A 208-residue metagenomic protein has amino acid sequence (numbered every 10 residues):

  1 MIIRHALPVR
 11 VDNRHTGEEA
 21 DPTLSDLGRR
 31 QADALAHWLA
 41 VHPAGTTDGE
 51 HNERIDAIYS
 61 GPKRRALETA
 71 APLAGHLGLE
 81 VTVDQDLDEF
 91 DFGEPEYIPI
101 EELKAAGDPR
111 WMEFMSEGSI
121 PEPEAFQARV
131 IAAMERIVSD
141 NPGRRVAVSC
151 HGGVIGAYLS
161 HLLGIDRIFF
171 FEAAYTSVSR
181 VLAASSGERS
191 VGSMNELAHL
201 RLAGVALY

Functional and structural regions predicted by a protein language model:
I3-L77: Active-site-proximal alpha-helix that buttresses catalytic centers in soluble enzyme cores
P8, V154-I155: Short active-site segment of divalent metal-dependent hydrolases/proteases that encodes the spacing between
V41, T82-V83, F90-E101, S139 (+1 more regions): Acidic, low-complexity terminal tails and accessory targeting/binding regions of phosphate-metabolizing enzymes
A44, H51-D86, R110, L182-Y208: Conserved histidine-centered catalytic loops in small-molecule metabolism enzymes
S60-G61, A128, S149-C150: Short beta-strand scaffold positions
P72, A157-H161: Active-site signature of alpha/beta-hydrolase-fold catalytic machinery across serine- and Asp/Cys-nucleophile hydrolases
A74-A132, S190-S193, L207-Y208: Phosphate-handling substructures
R144-G153: Generic beta-sheet signal
